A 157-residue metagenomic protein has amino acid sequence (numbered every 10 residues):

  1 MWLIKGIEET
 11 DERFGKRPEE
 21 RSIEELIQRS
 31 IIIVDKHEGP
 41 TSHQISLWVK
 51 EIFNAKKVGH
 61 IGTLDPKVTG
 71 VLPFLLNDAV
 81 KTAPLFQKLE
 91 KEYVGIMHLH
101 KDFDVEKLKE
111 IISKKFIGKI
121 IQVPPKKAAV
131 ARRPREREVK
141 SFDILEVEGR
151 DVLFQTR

Functional and structural regions predicted by a protein language model:
M1-R157: Catalytic/RNA-binding core of pseudouridine synthases
